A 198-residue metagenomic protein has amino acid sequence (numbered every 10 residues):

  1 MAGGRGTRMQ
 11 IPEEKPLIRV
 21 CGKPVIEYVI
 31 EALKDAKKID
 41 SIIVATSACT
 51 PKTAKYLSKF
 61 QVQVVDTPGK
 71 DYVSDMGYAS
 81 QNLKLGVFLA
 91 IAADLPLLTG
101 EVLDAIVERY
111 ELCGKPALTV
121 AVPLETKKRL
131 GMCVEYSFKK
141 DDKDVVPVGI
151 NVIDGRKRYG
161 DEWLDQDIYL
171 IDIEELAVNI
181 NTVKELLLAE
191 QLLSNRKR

Functional and structural regions predicted by a protein language model:
M1-I11, L17: N-terminal nucleotide-binding beta1-loop-alpha1 segment
A2, T46, A92, A121-V122: Short beta-strand/turn micro-motifs composed of small residues that flank or help shape donor/cofactor-binding pockets
G4, D94, T182: Active-site glycine-centered loops adjacent to acidic/histidine catalytic or metal-binding residues that shape
K15-V29: Short catalytic helix/loop segments, enriched in acidic residues and glycine and frequently bearing histidine
V25-V87, G100-E101, K140, V145: Conserved N-terminal catalytic core of the sugar/cofactor nucleotidyltransferase
G86-D94: Short beta-strand-to-loop acidic/aromatic patch adjacent to the donor-nucleotide binding site
L98-N181, Q191, R198: Conserved core of the sugar-phosphate nucleotidyltransferase
